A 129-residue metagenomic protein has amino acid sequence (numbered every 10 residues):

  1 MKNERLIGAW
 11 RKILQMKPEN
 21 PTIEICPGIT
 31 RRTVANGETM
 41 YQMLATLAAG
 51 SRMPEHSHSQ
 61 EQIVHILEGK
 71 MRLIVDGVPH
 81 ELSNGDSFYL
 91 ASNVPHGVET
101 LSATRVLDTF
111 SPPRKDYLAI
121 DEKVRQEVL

Functional and structural regions predicted by a protein language model:
M1-T39, A119-L129: A short, N-terminal "cap"/entry segment at the start of jelly-roll beta-barrel domains of the cupin/DSBH fold
P27, M43-S57: Conserved short histidine dyad/triad with adjacent acidic residue
T46-A48, H58-L73: Short, conserved beta-strand element in jelly-roll/cupin
I63, K70-R72, P79, P95 (+1 more regions): Structural motif
L67-E68, S83, S102: A cytosolic small-molecule/anion-sensing beta-strand core signal
G77-S92: Short acidic-glycine-tyrosine-enriched beta hairpin
S92-D116: Ligand-binding loop in jelly-roll beta-barrel domains
